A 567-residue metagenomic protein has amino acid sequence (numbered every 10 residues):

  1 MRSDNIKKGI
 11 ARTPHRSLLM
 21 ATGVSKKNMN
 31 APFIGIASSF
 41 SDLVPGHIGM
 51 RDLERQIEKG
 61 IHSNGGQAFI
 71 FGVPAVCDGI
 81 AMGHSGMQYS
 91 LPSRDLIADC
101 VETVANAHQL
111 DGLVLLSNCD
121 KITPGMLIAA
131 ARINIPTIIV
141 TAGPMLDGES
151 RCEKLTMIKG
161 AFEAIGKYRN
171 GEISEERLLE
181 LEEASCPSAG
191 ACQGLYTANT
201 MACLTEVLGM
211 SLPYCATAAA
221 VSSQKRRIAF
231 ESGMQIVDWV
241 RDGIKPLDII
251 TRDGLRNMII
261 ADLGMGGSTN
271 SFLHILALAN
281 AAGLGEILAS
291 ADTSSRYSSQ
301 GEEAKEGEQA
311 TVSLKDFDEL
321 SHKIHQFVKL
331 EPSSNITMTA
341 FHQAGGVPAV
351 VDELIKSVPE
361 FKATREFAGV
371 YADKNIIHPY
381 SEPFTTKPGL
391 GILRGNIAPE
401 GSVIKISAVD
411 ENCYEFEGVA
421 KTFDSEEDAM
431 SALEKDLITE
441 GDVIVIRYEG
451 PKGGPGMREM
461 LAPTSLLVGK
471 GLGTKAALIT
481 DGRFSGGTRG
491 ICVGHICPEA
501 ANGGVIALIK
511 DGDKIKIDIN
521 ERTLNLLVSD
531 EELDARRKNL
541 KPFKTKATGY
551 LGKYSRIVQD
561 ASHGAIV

Functional and structural regions predicted by a protein language model:
M1-I48, L53-P74, G79, S85-S90 (+5 more regions): Catalytic or ion-coupling anion/metal-binding cores of large enzyme and transporter domains
S90-D99: Glycine-rich, highly charged phosphate/nucleotide-binding loops
R94, L116-C119, G345: N-terminal glycine-rich "phosphate-gripper" loop used for MgATP/nucleotide binding and carboxylate activation
A105-M126, I138-T141: A short, small-residue-rich loop immediately preceding and capping a beta-strand
D111, S294-R296, L472, G504: Residue-level detector of alpha-helix boundary/anchor positions
L288-Q309: Intrinsic disorder/low-complexity segments
